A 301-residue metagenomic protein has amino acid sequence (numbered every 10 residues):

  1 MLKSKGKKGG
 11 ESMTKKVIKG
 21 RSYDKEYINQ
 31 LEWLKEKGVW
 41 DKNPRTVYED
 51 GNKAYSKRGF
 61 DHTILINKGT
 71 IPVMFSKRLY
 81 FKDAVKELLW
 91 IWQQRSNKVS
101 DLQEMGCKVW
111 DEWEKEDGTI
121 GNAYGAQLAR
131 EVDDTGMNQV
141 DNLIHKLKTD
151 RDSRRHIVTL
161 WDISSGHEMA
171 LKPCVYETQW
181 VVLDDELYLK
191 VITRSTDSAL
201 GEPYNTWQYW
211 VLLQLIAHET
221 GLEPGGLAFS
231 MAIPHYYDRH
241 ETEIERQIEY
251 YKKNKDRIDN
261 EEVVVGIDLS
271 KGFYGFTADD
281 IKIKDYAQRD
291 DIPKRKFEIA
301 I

Functional and structural regions predicted by a protein language model:
L2-I301: Terminal, non-catalytic protein-protein interaction segments that mediate quaternary/complex assembly
